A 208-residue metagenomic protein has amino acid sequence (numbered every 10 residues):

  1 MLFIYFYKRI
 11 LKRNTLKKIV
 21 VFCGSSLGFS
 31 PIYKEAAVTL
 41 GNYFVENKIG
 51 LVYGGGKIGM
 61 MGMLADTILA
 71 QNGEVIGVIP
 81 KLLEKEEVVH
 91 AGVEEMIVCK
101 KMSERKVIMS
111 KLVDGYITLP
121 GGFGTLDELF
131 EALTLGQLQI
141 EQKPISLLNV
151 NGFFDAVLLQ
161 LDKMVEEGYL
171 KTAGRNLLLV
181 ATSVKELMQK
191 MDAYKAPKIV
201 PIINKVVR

Functional and structural regions predicted by a protein language model:
L2-T15: Short, Lys/Arg-enriched N-terminal segments with co-localized hydrophobic residues within the first ~10-30 amino acids
N14-L112, G152-K185, Q189, K195-R208: A cross-family phosphate/adenosyl-ligand binding-site feature
G50-G54, T118, S146-L147: Short catalytic-loop micro-motif centered on adjacent basic/acidic residues
E104-Q139, P197-I203: Active-site/ligand-binding-proximal alpha/beta "capping" segment
D114, E141-K143, N176: Short glycine-/polar-rich loops that comprise or flank the Walker A/P-loop and associated switch/sensor motifs
L138-I145, Y169-L170: Acidic/polar active-site rim loop that often engages polyanionic ligands
K143-V150, V180: Short loop-to-beta-strand entry elements in the cores of soluble alpha/beta enzymes
